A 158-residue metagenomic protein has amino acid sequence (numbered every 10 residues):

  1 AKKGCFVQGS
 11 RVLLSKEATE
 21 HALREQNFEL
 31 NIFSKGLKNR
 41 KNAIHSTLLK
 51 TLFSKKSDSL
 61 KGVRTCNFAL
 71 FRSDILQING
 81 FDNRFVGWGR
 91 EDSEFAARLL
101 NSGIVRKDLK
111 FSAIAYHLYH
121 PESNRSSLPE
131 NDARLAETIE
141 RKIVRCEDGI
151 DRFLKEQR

Functional and structural regions predicted by a protein language model:
K2-G36: Conserved donor NDP-sugar-binding/catalytic core segment of glycosyltransferases
F6, N67-A69, A115: Conserved hydrophobic/aromatic beta-strand scaffold that supports enzyme active sites
L14, L109-S126: Active-site donor/metal-binding and catalytic loop motifs of nucleotide-sugar-dependent glycosylation enzymes
A18-L23, P121, S127-E130: Short aromatic-enriched loop/helix-cap "lid" or pocket-rim segments at secondary-structure transitions that line
K35-L70: A recurrent flexible, glycine/aromatic-enriched loop bordering the glycosyltransferase active site that acts as
A43-I44, L48, E140-R158: Intrinsic low-complexity, glycine/proline- and repeat-rich, mixed-charge intrinsically disordered regions appended
G62-V63, N67-N79, V86-V105, K110: A short, conserved alpha-helix in the catalytic core of glycosyltransferases
S112-A113, S126-I150: Catalytic core of nucleotide-sugar-dependent glycosyltransferases
